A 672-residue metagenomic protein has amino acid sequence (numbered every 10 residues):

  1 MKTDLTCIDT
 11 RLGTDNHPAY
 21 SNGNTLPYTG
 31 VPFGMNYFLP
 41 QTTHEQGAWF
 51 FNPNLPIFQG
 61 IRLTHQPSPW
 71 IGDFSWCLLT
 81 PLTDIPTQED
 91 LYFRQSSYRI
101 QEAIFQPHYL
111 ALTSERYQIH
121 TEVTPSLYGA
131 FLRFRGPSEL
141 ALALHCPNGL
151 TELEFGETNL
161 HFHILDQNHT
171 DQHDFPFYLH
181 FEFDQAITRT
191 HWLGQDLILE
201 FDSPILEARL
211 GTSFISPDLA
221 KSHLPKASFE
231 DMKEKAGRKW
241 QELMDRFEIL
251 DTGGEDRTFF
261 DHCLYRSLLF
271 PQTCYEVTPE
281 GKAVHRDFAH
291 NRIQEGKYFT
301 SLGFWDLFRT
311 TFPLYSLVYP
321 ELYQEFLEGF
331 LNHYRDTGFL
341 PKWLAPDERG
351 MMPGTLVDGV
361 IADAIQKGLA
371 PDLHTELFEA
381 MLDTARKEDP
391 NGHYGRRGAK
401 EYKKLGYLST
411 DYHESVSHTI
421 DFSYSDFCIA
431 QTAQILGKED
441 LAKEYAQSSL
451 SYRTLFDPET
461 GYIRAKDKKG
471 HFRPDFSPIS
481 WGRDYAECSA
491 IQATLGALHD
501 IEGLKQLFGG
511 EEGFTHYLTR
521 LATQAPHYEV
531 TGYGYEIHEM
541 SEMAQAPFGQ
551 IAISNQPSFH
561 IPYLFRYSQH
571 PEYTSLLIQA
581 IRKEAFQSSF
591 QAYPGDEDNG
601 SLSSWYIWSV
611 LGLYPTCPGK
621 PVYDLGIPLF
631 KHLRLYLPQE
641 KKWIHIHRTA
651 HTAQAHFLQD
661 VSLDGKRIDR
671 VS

Functional and structural regions predicted by a protein language model:
M1-G359, I365-I420, Q431-T454, T460 (+8 more regions): Accessory carbohydrate-recognition regions in carbohydrate-active enzymes
Q118-H120, K641-H645: Short, mixed charged/polar active-site loops that provide acid/base catalysis or chelate metal/phosphate cofactors
S425: ATP-dependent phospho-/nucleotidyl transfer catalytic cores
I644-A653: Short aromatic-glycine motifs in intrinsically disordered, low-complexity regions
